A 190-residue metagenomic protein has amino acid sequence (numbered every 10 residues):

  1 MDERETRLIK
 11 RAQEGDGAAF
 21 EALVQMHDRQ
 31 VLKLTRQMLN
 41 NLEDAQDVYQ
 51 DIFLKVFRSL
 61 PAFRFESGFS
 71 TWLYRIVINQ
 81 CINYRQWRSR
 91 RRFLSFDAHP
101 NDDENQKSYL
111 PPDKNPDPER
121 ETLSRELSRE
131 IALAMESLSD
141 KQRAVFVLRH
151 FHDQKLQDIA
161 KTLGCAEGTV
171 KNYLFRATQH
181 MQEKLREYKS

Functional and structural regions predicted by a protein language model:
Q13-A22, L32-D51, E167, K189-S190: Short, charged helix-capping/linker segments at alpha-helix termini
Q13-E14, N40-N41, F53-G68, W87-R88: Sigma70-family region 2
H27, Y173-R176: Residues within the DNA-recognition helix of helix-turn-helix
D47-L54, S67-N79: Structural recognition of an alpha-helix C-terminal capping motif at a helix-to-coil junction
P61-F65, I78-F96, E187: Arg/Lys-rich amphipathic alpha helix in sigma70-family domain 2
Q86-S89, L138, R143, T178-S190: Short, Lys/Arg-enriched C-terminal cap helix and immediately downstream tail that follows
E104-L133: Acidic, proline/glycine-rich intrinsically disordered inter-domain spacer in sigma factors
V145-R149: A short pre-motif secondary-structure segment
